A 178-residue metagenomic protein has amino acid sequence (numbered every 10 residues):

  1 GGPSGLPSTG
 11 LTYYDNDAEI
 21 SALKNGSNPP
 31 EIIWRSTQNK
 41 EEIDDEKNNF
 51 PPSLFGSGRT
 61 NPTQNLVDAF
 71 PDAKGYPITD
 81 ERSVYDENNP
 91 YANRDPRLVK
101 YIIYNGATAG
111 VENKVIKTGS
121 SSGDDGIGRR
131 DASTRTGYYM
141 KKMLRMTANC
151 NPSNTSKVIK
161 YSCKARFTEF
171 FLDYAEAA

Functional and structural regions predicted by a protein language model:
G1-D125: An aromatic- and glycine-enriched ligand-binding surface/loop that stacks and positions planar moieties
N88-A178: C-terminal substrate/ligand-recognition segments
